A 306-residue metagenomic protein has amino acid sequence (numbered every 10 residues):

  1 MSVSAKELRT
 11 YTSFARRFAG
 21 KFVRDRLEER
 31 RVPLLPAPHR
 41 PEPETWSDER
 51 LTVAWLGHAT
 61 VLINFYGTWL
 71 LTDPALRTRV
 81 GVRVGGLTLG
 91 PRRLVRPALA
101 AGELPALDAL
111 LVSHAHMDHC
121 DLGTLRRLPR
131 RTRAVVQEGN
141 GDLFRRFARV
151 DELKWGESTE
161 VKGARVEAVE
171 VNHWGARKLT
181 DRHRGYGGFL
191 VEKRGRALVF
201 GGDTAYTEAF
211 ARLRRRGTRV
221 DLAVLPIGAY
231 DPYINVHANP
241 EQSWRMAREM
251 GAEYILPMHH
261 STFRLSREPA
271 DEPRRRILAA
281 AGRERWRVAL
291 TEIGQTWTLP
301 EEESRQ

Functional and structural regions predicted by a protein language model:
M1-L107, E192-G202, D221-G228, R283-E284: Metallo-beta-lactamase
M1-R9, R93, A101, R133-V135 (+2 more regions): Cap/insert and terminal regions of metallo-dependent hydrolase folds
L27-D48, E103, R133-R196, R275-E303: Metallo-beta-lactamase
H58-Y66, E160-V220, I234, E241-Q242: Catalytic core of the metallo-beta-lactamase
I63, D73, H114, D121 (+5 more regions): Divalent metal-coordination and catalytic microenvironments
P74-L76, A115, V171-H173, G202-T204 (+2 more regions): Active-site metal-binding loops of divalent metal-dependent hydrolases
L107-D118: Metallo-beta-lactamase
